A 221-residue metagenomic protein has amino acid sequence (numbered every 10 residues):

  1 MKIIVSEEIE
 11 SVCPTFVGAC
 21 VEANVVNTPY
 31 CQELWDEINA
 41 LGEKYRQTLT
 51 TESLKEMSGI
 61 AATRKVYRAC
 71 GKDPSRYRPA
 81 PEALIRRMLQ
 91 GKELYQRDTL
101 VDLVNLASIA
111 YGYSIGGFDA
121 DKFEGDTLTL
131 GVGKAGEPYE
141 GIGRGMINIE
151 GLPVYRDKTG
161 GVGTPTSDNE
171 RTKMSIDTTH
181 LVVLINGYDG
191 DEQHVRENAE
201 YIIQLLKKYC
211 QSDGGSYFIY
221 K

Functional and structural regions predicted by a protein language model:
M1-K221: Charge-biased, low-complexity intrinsically disordered regions
